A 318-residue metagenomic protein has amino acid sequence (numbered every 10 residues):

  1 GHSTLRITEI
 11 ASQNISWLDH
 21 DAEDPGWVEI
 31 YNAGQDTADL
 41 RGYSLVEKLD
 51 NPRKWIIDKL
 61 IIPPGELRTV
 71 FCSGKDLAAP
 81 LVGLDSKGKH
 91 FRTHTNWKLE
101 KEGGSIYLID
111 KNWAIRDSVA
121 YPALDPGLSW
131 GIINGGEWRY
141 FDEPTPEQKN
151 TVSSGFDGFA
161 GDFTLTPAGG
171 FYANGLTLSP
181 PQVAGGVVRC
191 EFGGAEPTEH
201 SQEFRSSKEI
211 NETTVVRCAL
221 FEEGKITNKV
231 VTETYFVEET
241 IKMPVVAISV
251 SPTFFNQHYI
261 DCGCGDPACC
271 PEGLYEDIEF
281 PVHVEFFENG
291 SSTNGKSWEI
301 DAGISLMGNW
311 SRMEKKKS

Functional and structural regions predicted by a protein language model:
G1-E143: Activation on beta-sandwich/Ig-like modules and their edge loops
G1-R6, I10, I61-P64, V70 (+1 more regions): Short, compositionally stereotyped local motifs that mark structural "simplifiers"
I15, H94-T95, C269-P271, N309-S311: Active-site rim elements
H20-E23, Q202, K315: Short glycine/proline-enriched turns and hinge-like loops at secondary-structure junctions
L306-S318: Conserved oxyanion/phosphate-binding beta-strand-loop segments in alpha/beta enzyme cores
